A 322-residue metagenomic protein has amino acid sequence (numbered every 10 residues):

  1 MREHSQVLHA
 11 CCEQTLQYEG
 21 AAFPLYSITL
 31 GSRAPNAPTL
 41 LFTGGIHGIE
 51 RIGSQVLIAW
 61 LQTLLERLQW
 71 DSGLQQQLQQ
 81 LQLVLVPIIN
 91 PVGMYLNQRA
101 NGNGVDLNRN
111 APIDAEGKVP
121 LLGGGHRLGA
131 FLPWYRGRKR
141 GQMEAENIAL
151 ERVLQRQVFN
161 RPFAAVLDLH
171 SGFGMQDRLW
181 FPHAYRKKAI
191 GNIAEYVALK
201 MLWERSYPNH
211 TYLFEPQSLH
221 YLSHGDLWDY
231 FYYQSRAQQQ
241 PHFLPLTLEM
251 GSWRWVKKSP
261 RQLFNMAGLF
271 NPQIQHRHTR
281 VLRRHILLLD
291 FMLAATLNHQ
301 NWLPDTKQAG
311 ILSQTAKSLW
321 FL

Functional and structural regions predicted by a protein language model:
M1-I28, K317-W320: Short glycine- and acidic-rich boundary segments immediately preceding or forming the N-terminal edge of structured
H4, L121-L322: C-terminal accessory segments enriched in acidic
P24-F42, I46: Acidic/His- and Gly-rich active-site-bordering loop/insert found across diverse amide/peptide-bond hydrolases
N36-A37, I52-A100: Short helix-loop-beta-strand segments that form the rim/entrance of peptidase-like active sites
G45, L85, L107, L167-H170 (+1 more regions): Divalent metal-coordination and catalytic microenvironments
I46-E50, R254-V256: A generic structural motif
H47, I89-P91, G172, G251: Catalytic metal-binding/acid-base residues of hydrolase active sites
I88-A130: Surface-exposed loop and adjacent secondary-structure segments within mature catalytic domains
